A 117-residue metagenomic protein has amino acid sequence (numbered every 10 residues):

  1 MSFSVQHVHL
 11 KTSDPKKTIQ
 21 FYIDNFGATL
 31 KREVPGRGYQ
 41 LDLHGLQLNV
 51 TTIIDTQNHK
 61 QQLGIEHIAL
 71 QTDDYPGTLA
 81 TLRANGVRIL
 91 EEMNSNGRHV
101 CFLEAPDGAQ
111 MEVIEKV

Functional and structural regions predicted by a protein language model:
M1-K16, Q47, I65-L70, V117: N-terminal beta-strand motif that seeds the catalytic metal site of vicinal oxygen chelate
Q6, P35-R37, E66, H99: Residue-level marker for the onset of beta-strands and adjacent loop->beta junctions in well-ordered domains
H7, L79, R83-V117: Vicinal oxygen chelate
D14-T29: Amphipathic alpha-helical segments
G27-E33, R88-E92: Short secondary-structure junctions
T29-Q62, Q110-K116: Conserved short beta-strand elements that form part of the metal-binding/catalytic scaffold of enzyme active sites
Q61, I65-V87: Mid-chain, well-packed structural core segment of small domains
